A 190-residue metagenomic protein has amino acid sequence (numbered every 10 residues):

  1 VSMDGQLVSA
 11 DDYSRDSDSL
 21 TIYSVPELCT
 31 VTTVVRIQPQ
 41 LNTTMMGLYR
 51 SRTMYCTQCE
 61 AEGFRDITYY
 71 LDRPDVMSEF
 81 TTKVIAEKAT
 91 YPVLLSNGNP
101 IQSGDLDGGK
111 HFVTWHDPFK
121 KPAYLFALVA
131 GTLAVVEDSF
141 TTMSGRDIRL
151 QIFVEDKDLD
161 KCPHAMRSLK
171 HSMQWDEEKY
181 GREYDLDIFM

Functional and structural regions predicted by a protein language model:
V1-D187: Acidic/His-enriched low-complexity segments
